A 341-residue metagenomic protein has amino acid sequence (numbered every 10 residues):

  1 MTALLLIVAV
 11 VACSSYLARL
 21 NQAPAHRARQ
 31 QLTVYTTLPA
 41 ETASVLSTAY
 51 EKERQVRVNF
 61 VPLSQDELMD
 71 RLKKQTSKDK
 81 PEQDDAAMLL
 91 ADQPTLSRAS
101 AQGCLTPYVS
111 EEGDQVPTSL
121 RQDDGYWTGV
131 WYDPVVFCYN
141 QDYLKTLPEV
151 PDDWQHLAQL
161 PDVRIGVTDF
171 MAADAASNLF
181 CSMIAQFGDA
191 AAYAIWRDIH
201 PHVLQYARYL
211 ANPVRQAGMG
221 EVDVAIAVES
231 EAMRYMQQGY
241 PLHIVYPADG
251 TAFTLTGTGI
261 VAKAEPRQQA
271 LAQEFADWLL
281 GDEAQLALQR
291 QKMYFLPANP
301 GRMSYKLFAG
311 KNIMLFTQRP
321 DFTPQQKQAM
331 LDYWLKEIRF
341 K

Functional and structural regions predicted by a protein language model:
T2-A3, S14-R98: Early extracytoplasmic/lumenal segment of secretory-pathway proteins
D66, E82-A86, L90-V214, G218-E221: Extracytoplasmic ligand-binding site segments that recognize negatively charged/polar headgroups
T95-S100, G218-M219, D223-P241: A ligand-binding cleft/hinge motif common to bilobed small-molecule-binding domains
T106-D114, W127-T128, Q155, Y240-A252 (+2 more regions): Short beta-strand->loop
Q115-S119, D133, I195-H200, Y206-A207 (+2 more regions): Periplasmic-binding protein-like
C138-Y143, L255-Q268, A287-L288: A bilobed periplasmic-binding-protein/Venus flytrap-type ligand-binding module shared by bacterial periplasmic
I165-M171, W278-G301: Periplasmic-binding protein-like
P297-K341: An extracytoplasmic/periplasmic, membrane-proximal ligand-sensing/linker region
